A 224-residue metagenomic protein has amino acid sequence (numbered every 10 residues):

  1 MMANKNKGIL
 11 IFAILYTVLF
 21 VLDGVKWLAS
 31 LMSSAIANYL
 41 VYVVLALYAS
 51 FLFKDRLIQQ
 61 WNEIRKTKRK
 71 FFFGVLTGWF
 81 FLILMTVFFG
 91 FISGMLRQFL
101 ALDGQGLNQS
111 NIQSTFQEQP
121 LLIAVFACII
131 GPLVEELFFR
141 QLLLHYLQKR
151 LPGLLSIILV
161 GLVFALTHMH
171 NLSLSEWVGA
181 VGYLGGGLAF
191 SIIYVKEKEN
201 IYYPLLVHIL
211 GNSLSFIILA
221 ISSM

Functional and structural regions predicted by a protein language model:
M1-N6, E63-T67: Short, Lys/Arg-rich N-terminal segment immediately upstream of the first membrane anchor
K5-V21, L76-L82, I157-L159: Alpha-helical transmembrane segments
K7-L57, G106-Q109: Alpha-helical transmembrane segments in multi-pass membrane proteins
V18-D23, V41-A46, F81-F89, S93 (+4 more regions): Alpha-helical transmembrane segments of multipass membrane proteins
G24-V25, A37-T77, Q98-F99, K196-E199: Membrane-helix interface linkers and caps
L28, K54-I58, G94-D103, M169-S173 (+2 more regions): Transmembrane helix-loop junctions in multipass membrane proteins, especially transporters and channels
L31, Q60-G131, K149: Juxtamembrane helix-loop-helix connectors linking adjacent transmembrane helices in multi-pass membrane enzymes
V87, E118-M224: Transmembrane helix-loop-helix hairpins at the membrane interface of multi-pass integral membrane proteins
